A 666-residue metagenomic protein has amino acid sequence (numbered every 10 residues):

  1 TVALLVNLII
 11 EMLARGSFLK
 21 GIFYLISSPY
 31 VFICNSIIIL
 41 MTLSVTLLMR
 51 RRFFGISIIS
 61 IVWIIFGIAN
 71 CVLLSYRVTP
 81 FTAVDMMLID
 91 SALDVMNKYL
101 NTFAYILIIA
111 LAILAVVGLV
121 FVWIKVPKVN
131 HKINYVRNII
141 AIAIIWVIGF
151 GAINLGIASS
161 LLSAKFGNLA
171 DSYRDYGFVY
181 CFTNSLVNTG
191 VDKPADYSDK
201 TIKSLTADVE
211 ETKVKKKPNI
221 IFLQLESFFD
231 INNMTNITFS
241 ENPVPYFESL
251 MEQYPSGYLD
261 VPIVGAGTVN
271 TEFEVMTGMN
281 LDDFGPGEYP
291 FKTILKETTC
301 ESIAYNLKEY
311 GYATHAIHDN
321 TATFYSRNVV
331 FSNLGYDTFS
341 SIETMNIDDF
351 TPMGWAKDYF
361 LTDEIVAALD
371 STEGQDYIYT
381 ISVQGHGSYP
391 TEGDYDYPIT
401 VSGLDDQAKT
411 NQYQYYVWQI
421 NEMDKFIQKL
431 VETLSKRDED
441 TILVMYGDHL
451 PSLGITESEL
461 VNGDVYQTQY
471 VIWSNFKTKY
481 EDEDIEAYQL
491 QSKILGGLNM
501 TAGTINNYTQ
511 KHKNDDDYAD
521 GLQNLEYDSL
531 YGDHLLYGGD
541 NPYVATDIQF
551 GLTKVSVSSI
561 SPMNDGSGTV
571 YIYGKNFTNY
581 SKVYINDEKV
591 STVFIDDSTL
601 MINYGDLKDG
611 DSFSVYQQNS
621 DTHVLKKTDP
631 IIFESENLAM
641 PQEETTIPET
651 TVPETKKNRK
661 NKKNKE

Functional and structural regions predicted by a protein language model:
T1, L93-V95, L107-N154, V191 (+4 more regions): Solvent-exposed, charged interface segments at domain starts and junctions
T1-D171, G610: Transmembrane and membrane-interface helices of multi-pass, inner-membrane envelope-modifying transferases
L4, W63, N219, T441-I442: A generic hydrophobic-helix recognition signal that picks specific residues within alpha-helical hydrophobic
Y30-C34, D90-L93, N97, I108-L111 (+6 more regions): Generic detector of well-ordered alpha-helical segments enriched in charged/polar residues, highlighting helical
V31, R77, A83, L169-F178 (+3 more regions): Membrane-interface micro-motifs in multi-pass membrane enzymes
A152-L223, T235: Membrane-interface segments at or immediately adjacent to transmembrane helices that form the boundary between
A207-K215, L225, D230-E666: Solvent-exposed soluble domains appended to multi-pass membrane proteins
